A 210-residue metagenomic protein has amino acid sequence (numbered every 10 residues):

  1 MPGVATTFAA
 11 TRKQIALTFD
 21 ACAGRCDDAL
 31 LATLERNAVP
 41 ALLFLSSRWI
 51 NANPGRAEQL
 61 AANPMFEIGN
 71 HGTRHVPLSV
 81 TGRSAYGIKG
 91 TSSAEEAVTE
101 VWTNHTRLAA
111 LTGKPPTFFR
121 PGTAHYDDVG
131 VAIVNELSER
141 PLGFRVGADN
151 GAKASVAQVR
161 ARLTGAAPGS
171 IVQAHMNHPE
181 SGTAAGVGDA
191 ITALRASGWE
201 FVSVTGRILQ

Functional and structural regions predicted by a protein language model:
M1-S92, R107-A110, A193: Active-site beta->alpha N-cap acidic-glycine motif
F8, F19, F44, F66 (+4 more regions): Phenylalanine-focused residue identity feature
A29, N51-N53, H75-Q173, N177-R195 (+2 more regions): Catalytic domains of cell-wall/extracellular-matrix polysaccharide-remodeling enzymes, centered on de-N-acetylation
